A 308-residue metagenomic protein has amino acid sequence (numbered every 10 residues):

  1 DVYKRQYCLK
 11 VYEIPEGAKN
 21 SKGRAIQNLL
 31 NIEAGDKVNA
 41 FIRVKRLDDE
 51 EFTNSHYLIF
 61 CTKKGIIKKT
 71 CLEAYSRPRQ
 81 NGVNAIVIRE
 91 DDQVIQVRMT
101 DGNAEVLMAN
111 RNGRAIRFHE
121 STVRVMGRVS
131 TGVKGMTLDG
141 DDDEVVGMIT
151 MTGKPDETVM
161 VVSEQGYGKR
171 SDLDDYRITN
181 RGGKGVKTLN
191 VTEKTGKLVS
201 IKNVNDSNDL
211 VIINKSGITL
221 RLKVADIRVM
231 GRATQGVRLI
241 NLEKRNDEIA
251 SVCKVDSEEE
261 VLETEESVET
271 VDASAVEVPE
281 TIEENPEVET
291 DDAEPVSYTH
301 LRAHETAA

Functional and structural regions predicted by a protein language model:
D1, R5-G35, C71, H119-G132: Conserved glycine-bearing catalytic or ligand-binding loops at nucleotide- and phosphate-handling centers of large
V2-Y3, T299-T306: Conserved small/polar residues in nucleotide/adenosyl-binding loops
P15-R24, R79-N84, M126-T131, T179-K184 (+2 more regions): Short, surface-exposed linear segments at secondary-structure transitions and domain or protein termini
D48-V186, T195-T219: Conserved structured catalytic cores and adjacent interaction surfaces of nucleotide-binding/hydrolyzing enzymes
R111, M136-D141, V186-K194, L239-E260: Positively charged
V199, K223-A225, Q235, V271-S274: Gly/Ser/Thr/Ala-enriched C-terminal appendages of enzymes
S207-L262: Positively charged, low-complexity, intrinsically disordered RNA-binding extensions
D256-S297, L301: Acidic, low-complexity intrinsically disordered tails
